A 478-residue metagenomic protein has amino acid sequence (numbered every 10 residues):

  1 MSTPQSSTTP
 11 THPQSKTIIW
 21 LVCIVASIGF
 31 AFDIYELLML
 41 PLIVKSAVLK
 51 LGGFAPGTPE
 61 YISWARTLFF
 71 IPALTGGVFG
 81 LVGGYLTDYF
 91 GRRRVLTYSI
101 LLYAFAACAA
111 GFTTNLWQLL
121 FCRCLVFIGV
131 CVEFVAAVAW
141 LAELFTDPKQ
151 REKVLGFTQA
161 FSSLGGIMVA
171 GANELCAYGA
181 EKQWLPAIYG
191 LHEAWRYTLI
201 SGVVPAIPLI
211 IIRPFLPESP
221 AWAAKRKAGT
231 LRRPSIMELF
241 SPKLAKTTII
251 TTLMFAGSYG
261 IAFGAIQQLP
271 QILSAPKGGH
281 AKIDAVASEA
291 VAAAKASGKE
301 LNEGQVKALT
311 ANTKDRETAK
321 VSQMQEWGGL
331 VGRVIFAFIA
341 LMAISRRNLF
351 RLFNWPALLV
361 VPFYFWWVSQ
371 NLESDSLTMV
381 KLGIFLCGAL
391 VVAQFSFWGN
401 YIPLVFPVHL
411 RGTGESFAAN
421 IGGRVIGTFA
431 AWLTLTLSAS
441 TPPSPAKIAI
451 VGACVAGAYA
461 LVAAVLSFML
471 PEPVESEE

Functional and structural regions predicted by a protein language model:
M1-E478: Transmembrane-helix signature of 12-pass secondary carriers
